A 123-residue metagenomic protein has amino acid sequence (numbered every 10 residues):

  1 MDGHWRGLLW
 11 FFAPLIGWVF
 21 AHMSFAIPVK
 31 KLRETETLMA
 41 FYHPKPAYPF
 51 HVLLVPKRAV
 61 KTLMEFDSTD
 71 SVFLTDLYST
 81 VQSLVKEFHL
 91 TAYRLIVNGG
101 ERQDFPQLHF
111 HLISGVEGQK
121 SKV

Functional and structural regions predicted by a protein language model:
M1-V123: HIT superfamily nucleotide-processing domains
